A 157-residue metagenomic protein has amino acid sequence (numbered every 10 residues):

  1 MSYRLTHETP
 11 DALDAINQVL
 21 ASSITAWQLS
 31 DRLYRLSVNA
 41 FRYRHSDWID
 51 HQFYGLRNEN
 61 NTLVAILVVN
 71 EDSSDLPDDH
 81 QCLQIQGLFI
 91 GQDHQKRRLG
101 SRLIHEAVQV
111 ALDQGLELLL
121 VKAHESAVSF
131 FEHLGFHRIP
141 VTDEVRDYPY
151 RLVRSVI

Functional and structural regions predicted by a protein language model:
M1-D11, I157: Conserved N-terminal entry element of GNAT/NAT acetyltransferase domains
H7-P10, Q18-G87, G91, I104-H105: Acetyl-CoA-dependent GNAT
V19-S23, V110, F130, L134: Alpha-helical interaction/dimerization surfaces of two-component signaling modules
H51, D147-V153: Short hydrophobic/aromatic beta-strand or adjacent loop that forms the aromatic wall/cage of a ligand/substrate-binding
Q86-G87, Q95, F130: Acidic/histidine-enriched, beta-strand-rich ligand/metal-binding domains
I90, K96-Q109: Conserved acetyl-CoA-binding loop-helix of GNAT-fold acetyltransferases
A111-A123: Conserved GNAT acetyl-CoA-binding A-motif
D113, E125-Y148: Conserved active-site alpha-helix within GNAT-family acetyltransferase domains
